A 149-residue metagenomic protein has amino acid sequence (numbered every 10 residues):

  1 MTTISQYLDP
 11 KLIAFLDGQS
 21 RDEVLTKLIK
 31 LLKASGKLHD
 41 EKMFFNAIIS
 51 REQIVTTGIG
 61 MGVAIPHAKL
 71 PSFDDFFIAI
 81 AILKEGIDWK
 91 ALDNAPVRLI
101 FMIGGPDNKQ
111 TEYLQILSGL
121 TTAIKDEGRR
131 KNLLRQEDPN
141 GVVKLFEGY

Functional and structural regions predicted by a protein language model:
M1-Y149: Cytosolic covalent-transfer regions centered on His/Cys nucleophiles that carry phosphoryl or persulfide groups
